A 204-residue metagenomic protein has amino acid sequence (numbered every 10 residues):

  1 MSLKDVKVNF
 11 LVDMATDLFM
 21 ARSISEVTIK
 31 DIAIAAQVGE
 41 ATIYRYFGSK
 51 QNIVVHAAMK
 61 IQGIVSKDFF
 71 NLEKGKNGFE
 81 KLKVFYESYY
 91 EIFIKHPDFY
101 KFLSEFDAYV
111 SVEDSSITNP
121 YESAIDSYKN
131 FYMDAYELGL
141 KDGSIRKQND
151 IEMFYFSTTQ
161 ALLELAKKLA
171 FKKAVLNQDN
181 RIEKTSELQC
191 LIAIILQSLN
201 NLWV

Functional and structural regions predicted by a protein language model:
M1-R22, E26-A35, N52-V55: Basic, helix-initiating cap at the start of DNA-binding domains
A15, A36-F47: Short hydrophobic/aromatic patch on the recognition helix
F19, T28-I29, G39-E40, K50 (+3 more regions): Amphipathic alpha-helical segments enriched in hydrophobic/aromatic and basic residues that form the DNA-contacting
E40-R45, Y100, V110-E113, F154-S157 (+1 more regions): Gram-positive cell-envelope targeting signals
A57-V84, F99, Y136-E137, K141: Amphipathic alpha-helical linker/stalk segments
F70-D98, I151-T158, T185-L188: Hydrophobic alpha-helical connector segments
E91, N130, D134-D142, F156-V204: C-terminal peripheral helix-coil segments that are non-catalytic and often amphipathic
E91-F131, E152-M153: Short secondary-structure transition hinges
